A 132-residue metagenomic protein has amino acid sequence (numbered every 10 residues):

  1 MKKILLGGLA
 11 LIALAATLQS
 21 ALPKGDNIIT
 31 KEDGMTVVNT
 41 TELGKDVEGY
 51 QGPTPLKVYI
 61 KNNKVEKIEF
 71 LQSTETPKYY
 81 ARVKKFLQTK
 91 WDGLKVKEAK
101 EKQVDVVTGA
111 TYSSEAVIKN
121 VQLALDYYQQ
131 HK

Functional and structural regions predicted by a protein language model:
M1-I4: Positively charged n-region of N-terminal signal peptides that target proteins for export
L6-A13: Sec-dependent N-terminal signal peptides
L14-N27: Bacterial Sec-dependent signal peptides at the C-terminal "C-region" and cleavage site
K31-D33, V37-K132: Active-site- and interface-proximal helix/loop "cap" or "latch" segments in soluble metabolic and energy-transducing
